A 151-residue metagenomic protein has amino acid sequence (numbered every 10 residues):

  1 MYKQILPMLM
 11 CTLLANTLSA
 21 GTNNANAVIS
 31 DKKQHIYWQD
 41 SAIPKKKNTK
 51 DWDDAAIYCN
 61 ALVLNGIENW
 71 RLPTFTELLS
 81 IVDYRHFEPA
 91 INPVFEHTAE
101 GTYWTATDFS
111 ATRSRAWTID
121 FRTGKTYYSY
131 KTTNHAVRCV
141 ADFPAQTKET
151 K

Functional and structural regions predicted by a protein language model:
M1-Q4: Positively charged n-region of N-terminal signal peptides that target proteins for export
P7-N16: Bacterial N-terminal signal peptides
A20-W70, T118, V140, K151: Extracellular adhesion/carbohydrate-recognition regions
N26, G101, N134-A136: Short hydrophobic/aromatic beta-strand or adjacent loop that forms the aromatic wall/cage of a ligand/substrate-binding
N48-D51, A56-N69, F75-T123, Y127: An exposed tryptophan-centered "aromatic clamp" motif
S129-K151: Short, structured beta-strand segments at or near domain termini in extracellular proteins/domains
